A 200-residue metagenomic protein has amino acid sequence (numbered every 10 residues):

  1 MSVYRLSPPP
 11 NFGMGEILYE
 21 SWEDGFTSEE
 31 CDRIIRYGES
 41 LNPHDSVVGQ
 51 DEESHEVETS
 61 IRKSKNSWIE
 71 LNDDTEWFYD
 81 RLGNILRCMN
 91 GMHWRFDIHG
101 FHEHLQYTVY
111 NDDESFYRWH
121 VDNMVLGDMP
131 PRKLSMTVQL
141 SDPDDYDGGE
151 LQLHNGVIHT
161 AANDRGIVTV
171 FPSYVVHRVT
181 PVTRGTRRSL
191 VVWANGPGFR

Functional and structural regions predicted by a protein language model:
M1-V168, Y174-R200: Fe(II)/2-oxoglutarate oxygenase catalytic core
